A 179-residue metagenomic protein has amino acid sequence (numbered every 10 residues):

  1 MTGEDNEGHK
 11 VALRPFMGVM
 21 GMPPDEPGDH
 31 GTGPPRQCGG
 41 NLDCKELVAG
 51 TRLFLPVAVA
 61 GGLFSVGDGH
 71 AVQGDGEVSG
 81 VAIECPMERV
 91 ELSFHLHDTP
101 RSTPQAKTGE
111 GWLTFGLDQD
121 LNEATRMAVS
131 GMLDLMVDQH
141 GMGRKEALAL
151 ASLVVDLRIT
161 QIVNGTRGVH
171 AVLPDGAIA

Functional and structural regions predicted by a protein language model:
M1-A49: Intrinsically disordered, low-complexity linker/loop segments enriched in Gly/Pro and charged/polar residues
G61-A71, T160-V163: Short, Lys/Arg- and Gly-enriched loop/turn segments at beta-strand edges
V66-A82, F94: Short, compositionally biased
P100-L150: A hydrophobic, small-residue-rich beta->alpha segment in the mid-to-C-terminal subdomain of diverse proteins
V137, M142, E146-A179: TerminUS-proximal long segments
